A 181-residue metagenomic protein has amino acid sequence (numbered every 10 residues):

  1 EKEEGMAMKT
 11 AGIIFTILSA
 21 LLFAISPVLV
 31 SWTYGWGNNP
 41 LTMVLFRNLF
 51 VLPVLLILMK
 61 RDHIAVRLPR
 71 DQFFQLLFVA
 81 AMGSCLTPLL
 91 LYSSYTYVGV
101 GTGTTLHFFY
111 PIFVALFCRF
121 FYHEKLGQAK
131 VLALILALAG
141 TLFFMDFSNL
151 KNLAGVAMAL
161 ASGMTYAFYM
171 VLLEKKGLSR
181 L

Functional and structural regions predicted by a protein language model:
K2-T42, F46, S148-K175: Glycine-/small-residue-enriched transmembrane alpha-helix faces in small-molecule transporters and effluxers
I14, L18, L45-F50, F78 (+5 more regions): Hydrophobic residues within alpha-helical transmembrane segments of multi-pass solute transporters/permease subunits
L22, P27, M59-G101, F143: Specific transmembrane alpha-helical segments of multi-pass solute transporters/efflux pumps, especially DMT/EamA
I25, W36, V51-P69, L136-N152: Membrane-interface helix-cap regions at the ends of transmembrane helices in multi-pass membrane proteins
W36-G37, Y97, H123-K125, S179-R180: Helix-loop interface residues and adjacent transmembrane-helix termini in multi-pass membrane transporters, primarily
T42-L49, L91-H123, S162: Specific alpha-helical transmembrane segments that line the substrate/conduction pathway and gating interfaces
L55-M59, G83, T87, L91 (+4 more regions): Structural signal for membrane-spanning alpha-helices in multi-pass inner-membrane proteins, emphasizing helix cores
F117, L126-D146, M158, S162-Y166: Hydrophobic transmembrane alpha-helices of multi-pass small-molecule transport proteins
